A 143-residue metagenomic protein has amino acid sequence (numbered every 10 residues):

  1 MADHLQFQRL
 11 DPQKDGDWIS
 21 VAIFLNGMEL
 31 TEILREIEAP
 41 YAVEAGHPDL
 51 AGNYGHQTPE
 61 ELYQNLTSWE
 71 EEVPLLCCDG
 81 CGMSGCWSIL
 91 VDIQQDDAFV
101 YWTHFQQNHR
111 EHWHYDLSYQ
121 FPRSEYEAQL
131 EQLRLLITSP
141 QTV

Functional and structural regions predicted by a protein language model:
M1-V143: Intrinsically disordered, low-complexity acidic regions enriched in Pro/Ser/Thr
